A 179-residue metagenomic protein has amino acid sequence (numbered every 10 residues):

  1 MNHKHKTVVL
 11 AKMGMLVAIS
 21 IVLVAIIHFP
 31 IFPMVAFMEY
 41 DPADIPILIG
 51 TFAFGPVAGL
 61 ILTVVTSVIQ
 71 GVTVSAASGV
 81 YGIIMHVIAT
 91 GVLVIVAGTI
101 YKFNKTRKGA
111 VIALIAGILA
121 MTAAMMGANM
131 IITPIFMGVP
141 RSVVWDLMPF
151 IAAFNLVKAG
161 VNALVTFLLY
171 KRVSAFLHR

Functional and structural regions predicted by a protein language model:
M1-R179: Loop-helix junctions at membrane interfaces
